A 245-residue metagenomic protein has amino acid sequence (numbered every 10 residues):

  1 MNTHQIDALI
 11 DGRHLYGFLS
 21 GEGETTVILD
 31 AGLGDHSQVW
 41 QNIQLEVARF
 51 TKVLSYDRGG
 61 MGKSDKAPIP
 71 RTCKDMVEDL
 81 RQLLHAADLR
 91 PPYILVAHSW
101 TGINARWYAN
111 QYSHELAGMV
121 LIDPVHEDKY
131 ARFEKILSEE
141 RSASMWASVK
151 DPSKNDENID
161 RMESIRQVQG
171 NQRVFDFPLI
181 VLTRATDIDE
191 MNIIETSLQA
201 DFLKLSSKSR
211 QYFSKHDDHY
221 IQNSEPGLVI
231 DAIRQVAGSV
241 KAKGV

Functional and structural regions predicted by a protein language model:
M1-H14: N-terminal cap/lid segment of alpha/beta-hydrolase-fold proteins
R13-K63: Conserved HGGG/HGGXW glycine-rich cap/lid loop of the alpha/beta-hydrolase fold
V39-Q41, S64-P70, A131-F133: Conserved catalytic-core motifs of eukaryotic protein kinase domains, centered on the activation segment
S55-V96: Active-site loop/oxyanion-hole signature of alpha/beta-hydrolase fold enzymes
R90-D128: Conserved hydrolase catalytic core segment
V120-N155, S197: Flexible "cap/lid" loop of the alpha/beta hydrolase fold
A143-G227: Conserved serine/cysteine hydrolase catalytic core
N223-A237: Post-His helix in hydrolase/transferase enzymes
